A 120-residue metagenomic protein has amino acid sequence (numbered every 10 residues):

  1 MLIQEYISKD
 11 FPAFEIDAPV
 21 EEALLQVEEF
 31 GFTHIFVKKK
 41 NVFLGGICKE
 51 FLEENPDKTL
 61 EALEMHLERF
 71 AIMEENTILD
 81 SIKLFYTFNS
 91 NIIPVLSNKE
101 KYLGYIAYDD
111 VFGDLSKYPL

Functional and structural regions predicted by a protein language model:
M1, A18, I47, N76 (+1 more regions): Short beta-to-alpha loop/turn elements within the nucleotide-binding domains of ABC transporters
M1-F11, D57-R69: Bateman (tandem CBS) regulatory domains
M1-I3, L25-Q26, F43-C48, K58-E61: Short acidic/polar alpha-helix capping motifs at helix-coil junctions
I3, V37-K38, E61-A62, I72 (+2 more regions): Hydrophobic aliphatic residue packing
I3-E5, V27-V37, L63-M65: Short charge-dense sequence patches
S8, F32, F36, V42-D57 (+3 more regions): Short beta->alpha transition motifs characteristic of CBS
A13-F32, K38, A71-N91, V95-N98 (+1 more regions): The conserved cystathionine-beta-synthase
K49, L60-E68, S81-I82, P94-V95: Structured N-terminal alpha/beta-domain signature that marks small ligand/cofactor-binding or signaling modules
